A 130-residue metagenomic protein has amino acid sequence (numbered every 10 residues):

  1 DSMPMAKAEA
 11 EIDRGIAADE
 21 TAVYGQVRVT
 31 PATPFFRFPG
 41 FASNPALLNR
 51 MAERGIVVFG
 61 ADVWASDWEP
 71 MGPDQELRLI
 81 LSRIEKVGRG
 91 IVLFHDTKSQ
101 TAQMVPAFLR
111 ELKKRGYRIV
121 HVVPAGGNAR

Functional and structural regions predicted by a protein language model:
D1-Q26, A42-G88, T101-M104: Alpha-helical scaffold elements lining the catalytic groove of polysaccharide deacetylases
D13-A17, I91, E111-G116: A broadly tuned preference for mixed-charge, low-complexity surface segments
Q26-A32: Short helix-terminating capping/connector loops at secondary-structure junctions
P34-F38, V57-D62, G90-F94, I119-V122: Structural recognition of the beta-strand scaffold that forms the well-ordered cores of secreted hydrolase catalytic
G40, T97-K98: Short coil/turn segments
S99-R130: C-terminal domain-boundary segment and adjacent tail
